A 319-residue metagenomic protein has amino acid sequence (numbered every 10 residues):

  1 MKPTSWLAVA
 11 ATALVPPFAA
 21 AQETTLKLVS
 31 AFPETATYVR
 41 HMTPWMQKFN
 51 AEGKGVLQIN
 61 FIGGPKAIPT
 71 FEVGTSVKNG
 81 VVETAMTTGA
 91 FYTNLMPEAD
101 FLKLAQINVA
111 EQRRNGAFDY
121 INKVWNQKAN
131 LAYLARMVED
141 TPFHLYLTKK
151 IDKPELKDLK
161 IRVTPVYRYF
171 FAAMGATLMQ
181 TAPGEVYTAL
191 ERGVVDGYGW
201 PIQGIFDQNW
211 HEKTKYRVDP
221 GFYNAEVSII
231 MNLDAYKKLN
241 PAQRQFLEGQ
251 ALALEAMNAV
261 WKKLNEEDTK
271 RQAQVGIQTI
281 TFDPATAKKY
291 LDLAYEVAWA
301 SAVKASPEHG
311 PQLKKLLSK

Functional and structural regions predicted by a protein language model:
M1-A10: Bacterial N-terminal signal peptides that target proteins for export
P3, A36, M96, N115-Y120: Secondary-structure junction/capping motif
V9, Q22-E111, N126-K319: N-terminal secretory/targeting leader peptides
L14-V15, K157: Residue-level marker for the onset of beta-strands and adjacent loop->beta junctions in well-ordered domains
V15-A21: Sec/Tat signal peptide C-region and signal peptidase I cleavage site
G116-N130: Hinge/lid segment of periplasmic solute-binding proteins
